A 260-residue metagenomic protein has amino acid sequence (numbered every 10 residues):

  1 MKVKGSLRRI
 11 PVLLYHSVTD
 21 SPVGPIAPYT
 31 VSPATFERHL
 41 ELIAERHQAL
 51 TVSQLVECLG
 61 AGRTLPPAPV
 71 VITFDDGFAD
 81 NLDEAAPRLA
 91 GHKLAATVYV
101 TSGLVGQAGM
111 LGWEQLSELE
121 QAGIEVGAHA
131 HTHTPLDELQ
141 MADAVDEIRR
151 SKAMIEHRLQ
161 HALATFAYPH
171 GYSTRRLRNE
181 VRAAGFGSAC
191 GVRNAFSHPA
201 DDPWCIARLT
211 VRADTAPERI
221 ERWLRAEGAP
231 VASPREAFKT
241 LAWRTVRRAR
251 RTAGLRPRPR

Functional and structural regions predicted by a protein language model:
M1-R9, A207-R260: Membrane-proximal basic amphipathic "stem/tether" segments
K2-A49: Short glycine- and acidic-rich boundary segments immediately preceding or forming the N-terminal edge of structured
I10-T19, Y29, G60, P67-V70 (+4 more regions): Metal-dependent polysaccharide deacetylase catalytic core of the NodB/CE4 family, i.e., the active-site-bearing domain
S21, T174-R176, A189-C190, S197-D201 (+1 more regions): Short active-site-adjacent structural elements
T30-T64, E156-R158, R182-P203, W243-R260: C-terminal domain-boundary segment and adjacent tail
N81: A contiguous catalytic/ligand-binding core that recognizes phosphate-bearing ligands
T101-V105, R193-S197, V211-R212: Short, acidic/turn-prone active-site loops that include or flank metal/cofactor- and phosphate-binding residues
